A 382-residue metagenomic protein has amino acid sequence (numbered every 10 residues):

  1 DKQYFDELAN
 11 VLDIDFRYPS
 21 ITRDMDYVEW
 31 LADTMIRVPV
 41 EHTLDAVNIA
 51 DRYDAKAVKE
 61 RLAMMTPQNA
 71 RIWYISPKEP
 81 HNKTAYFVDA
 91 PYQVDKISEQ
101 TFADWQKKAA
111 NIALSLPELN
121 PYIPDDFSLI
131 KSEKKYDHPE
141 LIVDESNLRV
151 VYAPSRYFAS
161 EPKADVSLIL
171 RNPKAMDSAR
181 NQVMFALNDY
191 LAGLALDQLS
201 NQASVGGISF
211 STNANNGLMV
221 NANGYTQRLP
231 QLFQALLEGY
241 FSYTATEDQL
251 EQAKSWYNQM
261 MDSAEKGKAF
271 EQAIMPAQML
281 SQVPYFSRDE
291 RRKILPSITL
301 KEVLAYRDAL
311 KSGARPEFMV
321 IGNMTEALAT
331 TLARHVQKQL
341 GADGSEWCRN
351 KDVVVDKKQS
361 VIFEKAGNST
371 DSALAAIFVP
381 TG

Functional and structural regions predicted by a protein language model:
D1-V58, R71-I75, A159-S297, G313-I321 (+1 more regions): M16 family metallopeptidases and their MPP-like homologs
Y18-A46, S76-K78, Y86-L187, A342-G382: His/Glu-based metal-binding/catalytic segments typifying zinc-dependent metallopeptidases
K56-L62, N69, P139, A153-Y157 (+4 more regions): Generic recognition of flexible, low-complexity loop/linker segments
E60, P67-Q68, A85-A90: Charged, well-ordered internal alpha-helical segments
R61-M64, N69-R71, P77-P80: Extended, domain-scale alpha-helical bundle/helix-rich regions
N69-A70, A273-I274, L300-V336: Non-catalytic, conformational "gating/processing" segments within enzyme and secreted inhibitor domains
P80-T84, D177-A179, P230-Q231, E326-T330: Short, conserved charged micro-motifs
L332-E346: Glycine-centered hinge/linker elements that transmit conformational signals in sensory and ligand-binding systems
